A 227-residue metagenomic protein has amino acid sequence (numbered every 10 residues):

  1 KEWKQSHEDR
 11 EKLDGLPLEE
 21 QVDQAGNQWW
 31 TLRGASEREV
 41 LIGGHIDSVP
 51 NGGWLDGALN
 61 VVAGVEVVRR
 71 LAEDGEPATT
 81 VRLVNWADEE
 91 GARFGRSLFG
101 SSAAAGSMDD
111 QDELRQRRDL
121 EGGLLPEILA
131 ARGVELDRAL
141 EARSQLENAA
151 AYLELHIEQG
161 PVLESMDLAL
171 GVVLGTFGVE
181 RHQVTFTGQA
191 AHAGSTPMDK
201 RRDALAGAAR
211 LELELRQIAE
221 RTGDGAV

Functional and structural regions predicted by a protein language model:
K1-G53, L71: Acidic/His- and Gly-rich active-site-bordering loop/insert found across diverse amide/peptide-bond hydrolases
L18-E19, G75-E76, A219-G225: Surface-exposed helix-capping loop/turn segments at secondary-structure junctions
E20, L83, Y152-E154: Conserved beta-strand scaffold positions in the cores of enzyme catalytic domains, especially in NTP/NDP-utilizing
A25, L41, A78-A87, G225-V227: Beta-strand segments within the central parallel beta-sheet cores of soluble alpha/beta enzyme folds
G34-A35, E76, L146-N148: Extracellular/periplasmic catalytic domains that process cell-envelope and extracellular macromolecules
V49-G57, P197-A204: Alpha-helix N-cap/helix-initiation motif
P50-E121: A generic, well-ordered mixed alpha/beta core segment in the N-terminal half of proteins
D88-E89, G95-V227: Midchain, well-structured core segments that form catalytic/ion-binding scaffolds
